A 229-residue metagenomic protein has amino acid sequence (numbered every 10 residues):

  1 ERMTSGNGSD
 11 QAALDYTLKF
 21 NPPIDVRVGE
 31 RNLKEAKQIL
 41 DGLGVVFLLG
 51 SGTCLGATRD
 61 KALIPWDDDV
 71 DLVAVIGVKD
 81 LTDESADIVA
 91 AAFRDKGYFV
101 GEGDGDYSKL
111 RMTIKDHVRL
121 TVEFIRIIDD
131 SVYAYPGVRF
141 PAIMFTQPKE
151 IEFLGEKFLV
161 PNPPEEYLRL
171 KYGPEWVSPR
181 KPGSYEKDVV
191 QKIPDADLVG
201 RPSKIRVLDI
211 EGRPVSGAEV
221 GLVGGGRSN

Functional and structural regions predicted by a protein language model:
E1-G50: Helical scaffold of the NTase/Pol beta-like nucleotidyltransferase catalytic core
T4-Y16, E30, D116-R119, E123-R227: Catalytic cores of NTP-dependent nucleotidyl/adenyl transfer enzymes across multiple folds
G29-N32, V73-D106: Metal-dependent nucleotidyltransferase catalytic core
K37-V70, I76-K79: Active-site nucleotide-donor binding segment shared across nucleotidyl transfer reactions
D41, R94-Y98, G173: Sec-exported extracytoplasmic/periplasmic mature domains
V46-G50, G101-G103, T121-E123, L159-V160: A structural signal for short, well-ordered beta-strand segments and their strand-loop junctions that often border
C54, L110-K115: Acidic helix-start/capping segments at beta-turn-to-alpha-helix junctions
P65-D67, T113-D116: Extracellular/periplasmic catalytic domains that process cell-envelope and extracellular macromolecules
